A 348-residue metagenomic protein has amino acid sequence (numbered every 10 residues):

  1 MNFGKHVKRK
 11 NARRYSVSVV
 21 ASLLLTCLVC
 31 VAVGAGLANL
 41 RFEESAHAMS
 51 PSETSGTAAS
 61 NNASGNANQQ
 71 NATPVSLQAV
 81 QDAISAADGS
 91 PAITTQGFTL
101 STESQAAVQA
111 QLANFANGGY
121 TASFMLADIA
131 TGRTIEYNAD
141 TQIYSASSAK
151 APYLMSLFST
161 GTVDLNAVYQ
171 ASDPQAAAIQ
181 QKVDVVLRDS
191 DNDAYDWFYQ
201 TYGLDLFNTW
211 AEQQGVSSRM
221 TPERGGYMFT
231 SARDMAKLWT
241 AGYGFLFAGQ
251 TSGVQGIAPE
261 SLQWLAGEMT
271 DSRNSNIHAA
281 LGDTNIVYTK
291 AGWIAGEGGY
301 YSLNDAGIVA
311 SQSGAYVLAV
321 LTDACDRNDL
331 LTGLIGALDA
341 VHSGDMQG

Functional and structural regions predicted by a protein language model:
M1-S16: N-terminal Lys/Arg-rich, disordered targeting/topogenic segments
A21-G34: Hydrophobic membrane-insertion alpha-helices, especially the h-region of bacterial N-terminal signal peptides
G36-P51, P74-S123, A127-T131, D196-G348: Penicillin-recognizing serine hydrolase domain
H47-A72: Short extracytoplasmic/periplasmic juxtamembrane "stem" segments immediately C-terminal to an N-terminal membrane anchor
G132, Q142-A171, V186, L318: Active-site SXXK
N138-A139, N304: N-terminal post-signal-peptidase region of extra-cytosolic proteins
A139-Y144, Q175, T221-T230: A glycine-rich, coil/turn loop motif that links secondary-structure elements
L165-D189, F207-R219: Active-site helix/loop module of the DD-peptidase/beta-lactamase fold, centered on the serine-lysine SxxK catalytic
